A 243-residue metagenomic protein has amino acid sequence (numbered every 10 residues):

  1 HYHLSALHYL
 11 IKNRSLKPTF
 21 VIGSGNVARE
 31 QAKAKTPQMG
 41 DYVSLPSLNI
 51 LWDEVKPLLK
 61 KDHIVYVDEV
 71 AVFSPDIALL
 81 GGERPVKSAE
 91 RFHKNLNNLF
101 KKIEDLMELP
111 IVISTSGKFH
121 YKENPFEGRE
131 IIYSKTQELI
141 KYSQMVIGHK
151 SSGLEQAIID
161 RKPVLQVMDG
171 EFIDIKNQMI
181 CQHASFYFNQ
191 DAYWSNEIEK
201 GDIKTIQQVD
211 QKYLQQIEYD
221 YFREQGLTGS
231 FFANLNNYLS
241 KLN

Functional and structural regions predicted by a protein language model:
H1-L51: Active-site-proximal region of nucleotide-activated glycan assembly enzymes, centered on histidine/acidic-rich loops
P18-T19, M39-G40, E108-L109, R161-P163: A short helix->loop->beta-strand "cap" motif at the edges of active sites that frequently abuts
F20, H63, Q144-M145: Structural motif
A28-K33, W52, S74-P75, K118-P125 (+1 more regions): Short, charged/polar "capping" segments at the starts of alpha-helices and the immediately preceding loops
L45-H120: Conserved catalytic-core segment of nucleotide-activated headgroup transferases in glycan assembly
S47, L109-D160, V164: Donor nucleotide-activated moiety binding/catalytic core segment of transferases that use nucleotide-activated donors
N124-F126, S152-Q225: Catalytic binding pocket for nucleotide-activated donors in carbohydrate/polymer assembly enzymes
Q216, D220-N243: C-terminal alpha-helical cap of glycosyltransferases
